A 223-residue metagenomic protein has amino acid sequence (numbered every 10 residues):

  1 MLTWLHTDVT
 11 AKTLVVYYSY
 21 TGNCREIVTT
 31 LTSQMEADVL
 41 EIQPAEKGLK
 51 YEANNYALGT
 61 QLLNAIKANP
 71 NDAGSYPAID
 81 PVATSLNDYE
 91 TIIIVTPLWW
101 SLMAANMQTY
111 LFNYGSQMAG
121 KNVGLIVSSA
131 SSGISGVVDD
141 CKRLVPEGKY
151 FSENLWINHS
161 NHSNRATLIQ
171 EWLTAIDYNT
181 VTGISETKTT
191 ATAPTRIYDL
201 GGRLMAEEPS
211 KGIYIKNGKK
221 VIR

Functional and structural regions predicted by a protein language model:
H6-I94, M103, Q170, T174: N-terminal beta1-alpha1-beta2 submodule of the flavodoxin-like/Rossmannoid cofactor-binding fold
Y20-N23, P44-G48, L98-L102, S129-G133 (+1 more regions): Solvent-exposed loop/turn segments at secondary-structure junctions within structured extracellular/periplasmic domains
S33, L86-N87, F112-G120, S132 (+1 more regions): Short, conserved loop/helix-junction motifs that constitute active-site signature segments in enzyme catalytic cores
K121, S210-I213: A glycine-anchored, Pro-Gly-centered beta-turn/N-cap motif
G124-I157: Short, glycine-/small-residue-rich phosphate/pyrophosphate-handling segment
Y150-V181: Glycine-rich phosphate/pyrophosphate-binding loop and the adjoining helix
N179-G201: Residue-level detector of functionally pivotal "anchor" positions at catalytic/ligand-binding pockets or at interdomain
I213-R223: C-terminal tail/sorting-segment detector
